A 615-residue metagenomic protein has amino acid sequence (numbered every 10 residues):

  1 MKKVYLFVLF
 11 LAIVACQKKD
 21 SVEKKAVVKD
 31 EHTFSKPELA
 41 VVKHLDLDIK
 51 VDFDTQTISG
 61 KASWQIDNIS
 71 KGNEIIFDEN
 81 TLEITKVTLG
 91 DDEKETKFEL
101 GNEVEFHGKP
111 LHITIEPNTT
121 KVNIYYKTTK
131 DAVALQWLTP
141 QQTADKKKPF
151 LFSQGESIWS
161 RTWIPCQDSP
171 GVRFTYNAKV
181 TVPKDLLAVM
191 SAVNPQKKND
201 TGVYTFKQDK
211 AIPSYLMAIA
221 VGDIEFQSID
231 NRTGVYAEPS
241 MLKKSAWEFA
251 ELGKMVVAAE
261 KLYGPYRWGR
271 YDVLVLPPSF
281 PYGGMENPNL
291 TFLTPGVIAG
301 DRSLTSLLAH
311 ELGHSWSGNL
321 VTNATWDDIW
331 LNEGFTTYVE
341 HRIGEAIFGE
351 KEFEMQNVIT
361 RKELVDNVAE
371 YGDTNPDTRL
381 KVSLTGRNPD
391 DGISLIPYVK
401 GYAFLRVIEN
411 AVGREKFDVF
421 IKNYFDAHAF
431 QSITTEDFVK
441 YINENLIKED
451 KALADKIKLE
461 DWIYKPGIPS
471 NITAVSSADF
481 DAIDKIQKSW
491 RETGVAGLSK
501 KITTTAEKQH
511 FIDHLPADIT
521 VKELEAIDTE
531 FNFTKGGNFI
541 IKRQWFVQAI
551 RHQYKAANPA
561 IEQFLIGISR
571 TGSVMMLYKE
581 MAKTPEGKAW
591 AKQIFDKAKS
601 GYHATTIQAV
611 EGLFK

Functional and structural regions predicted by a protein language model:
M1-V4, Q17-K18: Positively charged n-region of N-terminal signal peptides that target proteins for export
V4-I13: Sec-dependent N-terminal signal peptides
C16-Y266, V412: Acidic/His-enriched low-complexity segments
K19-V22, I84, D92, F206 (+1 more regions): Hydrophobic alpha-helical and helix-loop surface patches within well-folded domains that function as non-catalytic
K71, D92-K94, T119, Q196-G202 (+4 more regions): Short, glycine- and charge-enriched coil/turn segments that flank and shape catalytic ligand pockets
L82, A211, V297-I298, I550: Hydrophobic pocket-lining residues within nucleotide cofactor-binding pockets
S394-G401, A429-T434, I447-K615: Long, ordered, helix-rich scaffold segments
